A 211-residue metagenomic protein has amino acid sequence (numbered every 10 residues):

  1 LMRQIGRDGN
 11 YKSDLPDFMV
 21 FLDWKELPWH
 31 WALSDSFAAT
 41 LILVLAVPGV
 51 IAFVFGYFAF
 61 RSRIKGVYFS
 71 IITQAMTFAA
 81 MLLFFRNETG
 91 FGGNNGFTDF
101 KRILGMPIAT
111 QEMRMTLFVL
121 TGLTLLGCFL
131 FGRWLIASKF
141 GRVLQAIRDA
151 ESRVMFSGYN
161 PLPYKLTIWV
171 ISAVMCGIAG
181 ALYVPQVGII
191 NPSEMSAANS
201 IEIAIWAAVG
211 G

Functional and structural regions predicted by a protein language model:
L1-G211: Transmembrane alpha-helices and adjacent helix-loop boundaries
